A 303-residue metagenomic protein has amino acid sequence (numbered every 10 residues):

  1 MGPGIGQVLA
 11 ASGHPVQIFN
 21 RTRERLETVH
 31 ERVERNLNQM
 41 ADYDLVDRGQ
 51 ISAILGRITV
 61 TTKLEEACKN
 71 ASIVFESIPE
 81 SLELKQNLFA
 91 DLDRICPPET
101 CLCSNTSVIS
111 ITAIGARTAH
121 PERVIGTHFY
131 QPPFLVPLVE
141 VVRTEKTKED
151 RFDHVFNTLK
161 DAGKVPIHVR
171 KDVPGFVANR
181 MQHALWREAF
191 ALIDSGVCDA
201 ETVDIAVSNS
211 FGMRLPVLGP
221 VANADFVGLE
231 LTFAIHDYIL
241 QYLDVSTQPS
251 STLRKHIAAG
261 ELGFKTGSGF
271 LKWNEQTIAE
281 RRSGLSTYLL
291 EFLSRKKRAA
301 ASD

Functional and structural regions predicted by a protein language model:
M1-Q39, Y43, I95: NAD(P)+-binding Rossmann beta1-loop-alpha1 motif at the extreme N-terminus of oxidoreductases
S12, D161-K164, D194-S195, A200-D303: NAD(P)-dependent Rossmann-like dehydrogenase/reductase catalytic/cofactor-binding core
Q17, D161, A178, Q182-E188 (+1 more regions): Structural/interface elements that position substrates and couple domains in central-metabolism enzymes
L37-R57: Short mixed-charge
Q50, I54-N70: Short acidic low-complexity segments
L64-V124: Rossmann-fold NAD(P) dinucleotide-binding segment
S104-N179: Rossmann-fold dinucleotide-binding core
